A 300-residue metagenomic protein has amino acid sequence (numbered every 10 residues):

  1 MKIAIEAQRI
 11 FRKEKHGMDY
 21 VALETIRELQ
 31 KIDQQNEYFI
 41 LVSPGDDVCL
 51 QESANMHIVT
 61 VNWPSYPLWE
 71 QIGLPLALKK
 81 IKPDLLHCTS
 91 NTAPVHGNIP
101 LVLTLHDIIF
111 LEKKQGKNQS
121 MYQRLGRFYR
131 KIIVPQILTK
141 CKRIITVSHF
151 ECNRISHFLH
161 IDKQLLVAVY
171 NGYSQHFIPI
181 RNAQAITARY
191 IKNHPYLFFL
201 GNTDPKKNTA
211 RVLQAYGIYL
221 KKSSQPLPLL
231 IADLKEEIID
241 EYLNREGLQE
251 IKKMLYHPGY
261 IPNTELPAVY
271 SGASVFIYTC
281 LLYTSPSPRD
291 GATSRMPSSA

Functional and structural regions predicted by a protein language model:
M1-S285, R289: Carbohydrate transferase catalytic cores enriched for Leloir-type hexosyltransferases
P288-D290, S294-A300: Positively charged, low-complexity/disordered segments
